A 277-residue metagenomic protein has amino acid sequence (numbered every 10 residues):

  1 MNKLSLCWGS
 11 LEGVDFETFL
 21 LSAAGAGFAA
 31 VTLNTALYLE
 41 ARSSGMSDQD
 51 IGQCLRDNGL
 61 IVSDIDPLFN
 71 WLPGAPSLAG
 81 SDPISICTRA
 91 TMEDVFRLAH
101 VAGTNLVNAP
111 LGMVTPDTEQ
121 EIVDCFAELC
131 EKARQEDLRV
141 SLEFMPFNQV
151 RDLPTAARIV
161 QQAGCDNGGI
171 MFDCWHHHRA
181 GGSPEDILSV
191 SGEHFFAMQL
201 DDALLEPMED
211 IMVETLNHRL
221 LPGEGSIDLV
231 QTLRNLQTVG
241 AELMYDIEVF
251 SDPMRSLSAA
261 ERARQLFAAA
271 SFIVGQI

Functional and structural regions predicted by a protein language model:
M1-S5, D64-S77, N108, P207 (+1 more regions): N-terminal small/glycine-rich loop or linker at the start of catalytic domains across soluble metabolic enzymes
M1-S5, G13, E17-G27, R97 (+4 more regions): Histidine-acidic metal/acid-base catalytic patches
C7-L11, N34-Y38, P67-N70, G112-V114 (+4 more regions): Active-site beta-loop-alpha junctions enriched in small/polar residues
E17, D57, P73-G169: Active-site acidic/histidine proton-transfer and metal-coordination neighborhood in alpha/beta enzyme cores
F28-S44: N-terminal substrate-binding region of glycoside hydrolase catalytic domains
V31-T32, S63-I65, V107, M198 (+1 more regions): Hydrophobic residues within beta-strands of alpha/beta enzymes
E40-M46, L68-A90, M113-E121, I211-L220 (+1 more regions): Surface-exposed, active-site-proximal loop segments in enzymatic domains
S44-D50, S85, R89-M92, E119-A127 (+4 more regions): Charged helix-capping and loop-helix junction motifs
